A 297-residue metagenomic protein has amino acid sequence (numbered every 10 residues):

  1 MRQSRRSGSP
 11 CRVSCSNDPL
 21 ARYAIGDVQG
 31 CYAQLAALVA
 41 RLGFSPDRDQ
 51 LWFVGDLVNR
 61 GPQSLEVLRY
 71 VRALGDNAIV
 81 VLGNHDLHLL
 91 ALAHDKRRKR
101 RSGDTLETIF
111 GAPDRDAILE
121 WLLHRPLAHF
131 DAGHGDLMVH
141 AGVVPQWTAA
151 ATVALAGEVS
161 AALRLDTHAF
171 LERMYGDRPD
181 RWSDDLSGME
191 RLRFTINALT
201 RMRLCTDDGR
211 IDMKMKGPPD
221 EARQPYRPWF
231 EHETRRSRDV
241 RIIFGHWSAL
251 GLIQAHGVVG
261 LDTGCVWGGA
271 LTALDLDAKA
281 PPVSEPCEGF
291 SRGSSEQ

Functional and structural regions predicted by a protein language model:
R2-Y70, L74, L87: N-terminal active-site segment of His-dependent metallophosphoesterases
A21-Q29, D136-G142, G260-L261: Active-site-proximal beta-strand elements of phosphoester/diester hydrolases
A24, F53, V80-V81, L137 (+2 more regions): Residue-level marker for buried hydrophobic side chains located in beta-strands that build the well-ordered beta-sheet
D27, D56, V71, G83-N84 (+5 more regions): Divalent metal-coordination and catalytic microenvironments
C31-A33, N59-P62, H85-A91, Q146 (+2 more regions): Active-site environment of divalent metal-dependent phosphoester hydrolases
D49, V54, V58, N77-A93 (+1 more regions): A short, conserved beta-to-alpha structural element at the edge of catalytic cores that scaffolds binding
L65-L68, A73-E190: Active-site neighborhood of divalent metal-dependent phosphoester bond hydrolases
V153-Q297: Acidic, His/Gly-rich catalytic cores of divalent-metal-dependent hydrolytic chemistry
